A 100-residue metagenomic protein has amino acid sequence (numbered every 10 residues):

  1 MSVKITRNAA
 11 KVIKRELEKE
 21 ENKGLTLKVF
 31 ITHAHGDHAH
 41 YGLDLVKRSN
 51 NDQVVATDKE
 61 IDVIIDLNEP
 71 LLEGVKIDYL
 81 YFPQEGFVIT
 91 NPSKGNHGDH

Functional and structural regions predicted by a protein language model:
M1-E21: Long, hydrophobic N-terminal alpha-helical segment
K4, D44, V88: Conserved beta-strand segments that form the floor/walls of ligand-binding pockets within enzyme and binding domains
L17-K19, H33, L67: Generic marker of residues within folded, mature protein domains
N22-S49, T57, I61-V63: Short, structured protein-protein interaction patches enriched in aromatics and acidic/basic residues, typified by
F30-T32, V46, D66, L80 (+1 more regions): A structural detector for beta-sheet-dominated domains
H35-G36, G98-H100: Functionally engaged cysteine thiol sites
R48-Y81: Mid-chain, well-packed structural core segment of small domains
E69-D99: C-terminal structural segments of small proteins and small subunits
